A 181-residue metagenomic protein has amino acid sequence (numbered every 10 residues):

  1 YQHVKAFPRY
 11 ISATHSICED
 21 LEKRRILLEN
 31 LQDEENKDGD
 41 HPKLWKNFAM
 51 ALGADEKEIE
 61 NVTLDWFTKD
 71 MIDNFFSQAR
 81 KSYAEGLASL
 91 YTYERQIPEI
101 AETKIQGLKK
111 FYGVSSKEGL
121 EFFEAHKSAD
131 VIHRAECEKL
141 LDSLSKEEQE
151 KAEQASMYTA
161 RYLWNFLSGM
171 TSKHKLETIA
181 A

Functional and structural regions predicted by a protein language model:
Y1-A181: Non-heme di-metal
